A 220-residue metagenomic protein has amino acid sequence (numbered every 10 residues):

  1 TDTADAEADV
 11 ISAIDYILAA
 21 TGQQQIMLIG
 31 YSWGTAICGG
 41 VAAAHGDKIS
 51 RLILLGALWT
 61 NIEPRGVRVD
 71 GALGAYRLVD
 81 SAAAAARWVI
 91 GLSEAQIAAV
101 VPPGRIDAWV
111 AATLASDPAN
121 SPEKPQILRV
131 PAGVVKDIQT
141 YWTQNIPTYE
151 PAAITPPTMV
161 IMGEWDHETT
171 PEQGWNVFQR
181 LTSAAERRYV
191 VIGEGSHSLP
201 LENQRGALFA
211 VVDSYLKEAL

Functional and structural regions predicted by a protein language model:
E7-Q25: Conserved acidic catalytic loop of the alpha/beta-hydrolase fold
Q24-Q25, I29, W33-E63: Conserved hydrolase catalytic core segment
V67-M159: Alpha/beta-hydrolase
T155-M162, R187-Y189: Catalytic His-Asp charge-relay segment
P156, T170-Q179: Short alpha-helix in the alpha/beta-hydrolase fold that links the catalytic acid
W165-T169, S198: Acidic catalytic loop of the alpha/beta-hydrolase fold
Y189-G195: Short glycine-rich catalytic loops that host catalytic nucleophiles or stabilize transition states across multiple
G195-G206: Catalytic histidine-centered segment of alpha/beta-hydrolase-like enzymes
